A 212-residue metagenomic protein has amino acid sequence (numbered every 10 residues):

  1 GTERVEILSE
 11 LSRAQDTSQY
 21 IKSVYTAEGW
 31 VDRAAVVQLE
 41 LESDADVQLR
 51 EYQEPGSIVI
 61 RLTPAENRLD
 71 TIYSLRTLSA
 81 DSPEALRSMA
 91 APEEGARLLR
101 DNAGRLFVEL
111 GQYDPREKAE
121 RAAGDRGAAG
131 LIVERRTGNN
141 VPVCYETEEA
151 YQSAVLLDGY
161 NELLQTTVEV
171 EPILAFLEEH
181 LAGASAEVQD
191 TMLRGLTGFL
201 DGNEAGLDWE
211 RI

Functional and structural regions predicted by a protein language model:
G1-G104, P115-R116: Signal-peptide-cleaved, periplasmic/extracellular N-terminal interaction regions immediately downstream of the signal
D44, A91, G124, A128 (+3 more regions): Sec-exported extracytoplasmic/periplasmic mature domains
P64-I72, S79-M89, G127-E171: Pro/Ala/Gly-rich low-complexity, hydrophilic intrinsically disordered segments
S74-S79, F107-G111, E162-L164, E179-A182: Second-shell loop/turn segments in exported
L99-Q112, R136-T147: Surface-exposed aromatic
D114-A129: A short, charged, amphipathic alpha-helix used as a generic interaction element across diverse proteins
V143-I212: Extended repeat-based scaffolds of very large eukaryotic assembly and lipid-transport proteins
